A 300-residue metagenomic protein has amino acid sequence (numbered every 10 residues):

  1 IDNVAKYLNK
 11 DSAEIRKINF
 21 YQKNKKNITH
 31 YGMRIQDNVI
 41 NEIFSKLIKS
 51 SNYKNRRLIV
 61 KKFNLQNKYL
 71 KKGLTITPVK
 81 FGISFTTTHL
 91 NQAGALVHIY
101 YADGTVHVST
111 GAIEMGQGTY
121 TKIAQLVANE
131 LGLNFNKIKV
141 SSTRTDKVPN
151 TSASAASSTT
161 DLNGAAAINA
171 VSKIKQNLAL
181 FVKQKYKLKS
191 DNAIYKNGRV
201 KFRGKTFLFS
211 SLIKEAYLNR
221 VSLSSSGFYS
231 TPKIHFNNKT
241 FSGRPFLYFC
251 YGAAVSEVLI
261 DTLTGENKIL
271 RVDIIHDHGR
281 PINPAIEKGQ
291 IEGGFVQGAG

Functional and structural regions predicted by a protein language model:
I1-E42, K49, R56-G300: Cofactor-binding beta-sheet edge motifs in enzyme active sites
